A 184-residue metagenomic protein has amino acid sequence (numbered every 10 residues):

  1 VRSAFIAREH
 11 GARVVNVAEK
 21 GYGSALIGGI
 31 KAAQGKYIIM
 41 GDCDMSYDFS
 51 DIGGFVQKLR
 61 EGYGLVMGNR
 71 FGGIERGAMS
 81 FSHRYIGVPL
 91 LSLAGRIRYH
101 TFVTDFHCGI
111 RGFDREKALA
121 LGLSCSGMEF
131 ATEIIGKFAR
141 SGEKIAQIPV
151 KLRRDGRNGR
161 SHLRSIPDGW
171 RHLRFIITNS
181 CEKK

Functional and structural regions predicted by a protein language model:
V1-N16: Acidic donor-binding segment of Leloir-type glycosyltransferases
R2-I6, G41-K58: Acidic donor-binding/catalytic loop of UDP-sugar-dependent glycosyltransferases, especially processive GT2
S3, G29, D44, D114 (+3 more regions): Residue-level signature of catalytic and energy-coupling elements of molecular machines, predominantly ATP/GTP-dependent
A7, L59, F138-R140: Hydrophobic residues within well-ordered alpha-helices
V17, G41-C43, I148-V150: Cofactor-binding loops of NAD(P)H-dependent oxidoreductases, dominated by short-chain dehydrogenase/reductases
V17-A32, Y37, F49-M128, R154-I177: Acceptor/aglycone-binding surface of glycosyltransferases and processive sugar-polymer synthases
T101-F102, L123-S126, I135-R153: Catalytic donor-sugar/metal-binding loop of nucleotide-sugar-dependent glycosyltransferases
S180-K184: A charged, well-structured terminal subsegment
